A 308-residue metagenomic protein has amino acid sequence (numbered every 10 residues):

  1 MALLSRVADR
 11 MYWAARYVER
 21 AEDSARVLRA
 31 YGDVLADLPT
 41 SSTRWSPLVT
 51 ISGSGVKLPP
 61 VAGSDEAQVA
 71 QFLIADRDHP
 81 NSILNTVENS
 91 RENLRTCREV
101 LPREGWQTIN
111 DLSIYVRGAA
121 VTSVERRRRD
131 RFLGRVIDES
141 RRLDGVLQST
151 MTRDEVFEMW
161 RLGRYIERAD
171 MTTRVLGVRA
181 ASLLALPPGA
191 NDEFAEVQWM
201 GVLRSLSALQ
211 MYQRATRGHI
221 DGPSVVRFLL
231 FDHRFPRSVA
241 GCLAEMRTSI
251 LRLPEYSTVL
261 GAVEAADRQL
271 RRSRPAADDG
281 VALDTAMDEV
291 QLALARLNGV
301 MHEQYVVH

Functional and structural regions predicted by a protein language model:
M1-H308: Alpha-helical transmembrane segments and their helix-helix packing motifs
